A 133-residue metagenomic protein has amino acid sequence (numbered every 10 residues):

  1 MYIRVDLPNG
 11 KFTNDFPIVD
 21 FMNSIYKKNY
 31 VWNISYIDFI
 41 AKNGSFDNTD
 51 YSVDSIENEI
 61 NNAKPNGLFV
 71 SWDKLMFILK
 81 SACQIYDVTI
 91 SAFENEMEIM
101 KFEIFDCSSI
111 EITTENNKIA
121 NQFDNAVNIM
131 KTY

Functional and structural regions predicted by a protein language model:
M1-E59: N-terminal interaction modules that seed assembly of large macromolecular complexes
Y2, D87, S109: A residue-level signal for beta-strand positions that form part of recognition/binding surfaces within mature
T13-F16, V70, E115: Short coil/turn linker and secondary-structure boundary residues
F21-I25, I78, A126: Residues that form generic nucleotide/phosphate-binding pockets
I25-N29, A82, M130: Short secondary-structure junctions and interdomain/linker hinges
Y30-N33, D87, K131-T132: Residue-level signal for secondary-structure boundary elements
D38-E103: Surface-exposed, low-hydrophobicity interaction/linker segments
A92-Y133: Short, compact, well-ordered microdomains
